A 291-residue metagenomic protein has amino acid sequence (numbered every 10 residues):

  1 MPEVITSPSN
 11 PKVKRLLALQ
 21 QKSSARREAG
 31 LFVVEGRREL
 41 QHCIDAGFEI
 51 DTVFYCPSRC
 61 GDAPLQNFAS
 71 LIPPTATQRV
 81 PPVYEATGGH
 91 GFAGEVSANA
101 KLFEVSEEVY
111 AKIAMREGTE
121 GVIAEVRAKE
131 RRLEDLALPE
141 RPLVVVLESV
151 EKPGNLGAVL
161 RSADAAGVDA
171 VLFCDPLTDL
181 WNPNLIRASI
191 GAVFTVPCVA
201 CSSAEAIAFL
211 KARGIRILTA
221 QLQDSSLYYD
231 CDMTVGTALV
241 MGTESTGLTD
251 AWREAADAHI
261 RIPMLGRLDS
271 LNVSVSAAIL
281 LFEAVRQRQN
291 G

Functional and structural regions predicted by a protein language model:
M1, G61-N99: Intrinsic disorder/low-complexity segments
M1-D62, T178: Boundary-proximal intrinsically disordered activation/regulatory segments immediately upstream of a helical core
G36, E151-A158, N272-S276: Amphipathic alpha-helical repeat scaffolds
D45, P73, G91, S97 (+2 more regions): RNA substrate-binding interface of SAM-dependent RNA methyltransferases
L102-E117: Glycine/small-residue-rich loop that forms an oxyanion/phosphate-binding "nest" at active or ligand-binding sites
M115-P139: Acidic/glycine-rich phosphate/pyrophosphate-binding loops and surrounding catalytic core that coordinate Mg2+
A124, A165-A166, L180-A192, D250-G291: Structured adenosyl-cofactor binding patch, chiefly the S-adenosyl-L-methionine
T219-L268, N272: Active-site/ligand-binding-proximal alpha/beta "capping" segment
